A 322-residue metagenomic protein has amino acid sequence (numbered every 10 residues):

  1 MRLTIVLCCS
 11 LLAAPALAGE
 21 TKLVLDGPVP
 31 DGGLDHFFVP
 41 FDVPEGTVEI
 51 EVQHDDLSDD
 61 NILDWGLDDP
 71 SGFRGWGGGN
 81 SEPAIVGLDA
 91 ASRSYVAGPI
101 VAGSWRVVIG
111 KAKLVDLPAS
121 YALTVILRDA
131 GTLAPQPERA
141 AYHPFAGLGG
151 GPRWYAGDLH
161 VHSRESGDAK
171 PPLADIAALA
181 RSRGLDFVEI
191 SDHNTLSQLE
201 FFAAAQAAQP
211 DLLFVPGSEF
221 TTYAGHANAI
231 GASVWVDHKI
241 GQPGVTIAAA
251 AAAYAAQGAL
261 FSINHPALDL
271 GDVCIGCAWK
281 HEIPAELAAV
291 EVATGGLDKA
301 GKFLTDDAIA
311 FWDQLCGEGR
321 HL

Functional and structural regions predicted by a protein language model:
T4-A14: Bacterial N-terminal signal peptides
L17-T47, A134-A156, R164-S166, A178: Non-catalytic extracellular/lumenal accessory regions of secreted precursors
E20-G32, D56-S92: Surface-exposed beta-strand/loop patches in noncatalytic accessory domains and peripheral targeting/linker segments
V43-E45, H54-S58, K111: Non-cytosolic beta-sheet module surface loops
V48-E51, V96-P118: Noncatalytic modules at the cell exterior or secretory-pathway interfaces, chiefly beta-strand-rich lectin/adhesion
L63, V115-L127: Edge beta-strands of jelly-roll/beta-sandwich modules across compartments, strongly enriched in secreted/luminal
D69-F73, D129, S233: Solvent-exposed strand-loop boundary residues in beta-sheet-rich modules
A140-E286, E291-R320: A metal-dependent hydrolase metal-coordination microenvironment
